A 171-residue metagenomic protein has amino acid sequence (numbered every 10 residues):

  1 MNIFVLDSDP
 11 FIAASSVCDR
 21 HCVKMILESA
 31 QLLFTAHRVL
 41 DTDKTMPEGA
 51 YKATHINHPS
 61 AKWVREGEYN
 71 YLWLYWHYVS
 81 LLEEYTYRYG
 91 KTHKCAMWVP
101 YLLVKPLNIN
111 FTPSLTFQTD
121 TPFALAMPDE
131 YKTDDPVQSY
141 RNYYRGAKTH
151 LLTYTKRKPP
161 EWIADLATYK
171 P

Functional and structural regions predicted by a protein language model:
M1-H93: An N-terminal structural lobe/cap that precedes and organizes the functional/catalytic core across diverse proteins
Y51, Y69-Y71, Y75-Y78, Y85-Y89 (+5 more regions): Sequence-level detector for tyrosine residue identity
M97-V104: A glycine-rich phosphate-binding loop feature that marks nucleotide/adenosyl-phosphate handling sites
K105-P171: Aromatic-residue-lined binding/catalytic grooves and analogous aromatic/hydrophobic interfacial grooves in multimeric
